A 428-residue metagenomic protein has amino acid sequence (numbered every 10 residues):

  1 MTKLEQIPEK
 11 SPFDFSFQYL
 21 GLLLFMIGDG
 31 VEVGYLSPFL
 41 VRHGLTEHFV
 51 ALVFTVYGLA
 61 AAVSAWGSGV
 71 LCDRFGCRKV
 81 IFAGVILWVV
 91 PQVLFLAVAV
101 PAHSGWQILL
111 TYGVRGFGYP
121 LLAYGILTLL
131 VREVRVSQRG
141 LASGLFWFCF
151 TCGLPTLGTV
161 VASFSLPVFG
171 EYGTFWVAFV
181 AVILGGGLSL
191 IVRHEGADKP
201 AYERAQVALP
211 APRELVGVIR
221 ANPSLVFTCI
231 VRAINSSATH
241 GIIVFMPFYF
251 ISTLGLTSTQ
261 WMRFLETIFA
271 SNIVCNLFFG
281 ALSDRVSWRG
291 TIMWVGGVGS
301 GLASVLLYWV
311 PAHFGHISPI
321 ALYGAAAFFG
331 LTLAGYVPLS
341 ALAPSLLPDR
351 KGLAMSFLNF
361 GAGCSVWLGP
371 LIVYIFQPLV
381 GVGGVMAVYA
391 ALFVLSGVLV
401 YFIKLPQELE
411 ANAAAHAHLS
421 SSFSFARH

Functional and structural regions predicted by a protein language model:
T2-P12, G196-C229, H418-H428: Juxtamembrane intracellular "pre-TM" segments in multi-pass secondary transporters
G34-H48, V244-Q260: Short amphipathic helix-loop junctions that connect adjacent transmembrane helices in Major Facilitator Superfamily/SLC
G58-W66, P155-T156, F269-I273, L277 (+1 more regions): Residue-level signature of mid-helix packing/kink "hotspots" within the transmembrane helices of 12-pass Major
S64-G76, N276-W288, Q377: Helix-to-loop junctions at the C-terminal end of transmembrane segments in multipass secondary transporters
R74-V85, R285-V298: Cytoplasmic membrane-interface "Motif A"-like loop-to-helix N-cap segments of 12-TM Major Facilitator Superfamily
I86-A102, V298-G315: C-terminal ends and interior cores of transmembrane alpha-helices in multi-pass membrane transporters/permeases
T111-C149: Cytoplasmic helix-loop-helix junction between adjacent transmembrane helices in 12-TM secondary transporters
S143-T159, N359-G369: Glycine-rich segments within core transmembrane alpha-helices of 12-TM secondary carriers
